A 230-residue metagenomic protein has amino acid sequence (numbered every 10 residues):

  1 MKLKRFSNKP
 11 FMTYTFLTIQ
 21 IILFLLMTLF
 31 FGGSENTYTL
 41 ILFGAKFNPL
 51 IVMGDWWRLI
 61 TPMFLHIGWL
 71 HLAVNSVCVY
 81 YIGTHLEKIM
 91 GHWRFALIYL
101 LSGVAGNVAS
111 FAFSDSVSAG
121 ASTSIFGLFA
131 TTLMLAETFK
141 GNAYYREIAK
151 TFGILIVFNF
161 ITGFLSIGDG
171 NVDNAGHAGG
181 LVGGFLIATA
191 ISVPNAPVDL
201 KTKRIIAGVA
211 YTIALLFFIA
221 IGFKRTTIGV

Functional and structural regions predicted by a protein language model:
M1-V230: A detector for small-residue-rich transmembrane helices and their helix-helix packing motifs
